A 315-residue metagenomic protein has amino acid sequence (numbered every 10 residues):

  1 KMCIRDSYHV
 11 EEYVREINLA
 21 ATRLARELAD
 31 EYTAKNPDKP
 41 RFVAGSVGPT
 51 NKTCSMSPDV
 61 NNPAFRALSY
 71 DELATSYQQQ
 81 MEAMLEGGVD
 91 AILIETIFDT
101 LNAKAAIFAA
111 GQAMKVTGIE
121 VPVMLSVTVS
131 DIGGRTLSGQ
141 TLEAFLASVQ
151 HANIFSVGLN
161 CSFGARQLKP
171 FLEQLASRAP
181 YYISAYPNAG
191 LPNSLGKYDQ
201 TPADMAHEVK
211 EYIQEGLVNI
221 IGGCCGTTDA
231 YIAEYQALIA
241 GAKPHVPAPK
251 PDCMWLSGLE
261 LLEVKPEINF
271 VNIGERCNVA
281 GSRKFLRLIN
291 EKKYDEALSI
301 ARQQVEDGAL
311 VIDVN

Functional and structural regions predicted by a protein language model:
K1, R5-N315: Domain-level signal for soluble alpha/beta catalytic cores
